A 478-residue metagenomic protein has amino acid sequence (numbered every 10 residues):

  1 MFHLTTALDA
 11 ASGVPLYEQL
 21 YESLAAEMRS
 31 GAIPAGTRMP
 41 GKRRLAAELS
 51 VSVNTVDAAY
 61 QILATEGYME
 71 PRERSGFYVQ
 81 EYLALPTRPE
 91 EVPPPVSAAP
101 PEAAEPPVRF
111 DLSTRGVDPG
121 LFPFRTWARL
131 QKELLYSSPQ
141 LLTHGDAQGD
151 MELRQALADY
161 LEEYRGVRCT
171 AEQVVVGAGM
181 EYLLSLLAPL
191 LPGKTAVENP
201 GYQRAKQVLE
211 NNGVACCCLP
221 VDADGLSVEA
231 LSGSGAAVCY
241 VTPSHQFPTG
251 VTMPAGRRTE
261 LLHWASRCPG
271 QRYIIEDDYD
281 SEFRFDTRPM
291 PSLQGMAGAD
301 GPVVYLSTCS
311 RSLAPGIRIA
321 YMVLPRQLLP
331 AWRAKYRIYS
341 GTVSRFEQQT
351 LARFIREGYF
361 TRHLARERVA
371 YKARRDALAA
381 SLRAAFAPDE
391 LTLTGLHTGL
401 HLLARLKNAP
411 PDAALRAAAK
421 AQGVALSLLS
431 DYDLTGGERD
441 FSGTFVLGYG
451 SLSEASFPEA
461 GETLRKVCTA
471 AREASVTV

Functional and structural regions predicted by a protein language model:
M1-K132, P139-L142, Q327-L328, R333 (+8 more regions): N-terminal basic, amphipathic alpha-helical segments
R74, M296-A331: Active-site PLP attachment segment
L112, I274-I275: Residue-level marker for buried hydrophobic side chains located in beta-strands that build the well-ordered beta-sheet
Q131, Q140-G270, E282, D286-A299 (+2 more regions): Conserved core of the PLP fold type I
A215, Y273, V424-A425: Residue-level detector of anion-binding/catalytic polar loops
